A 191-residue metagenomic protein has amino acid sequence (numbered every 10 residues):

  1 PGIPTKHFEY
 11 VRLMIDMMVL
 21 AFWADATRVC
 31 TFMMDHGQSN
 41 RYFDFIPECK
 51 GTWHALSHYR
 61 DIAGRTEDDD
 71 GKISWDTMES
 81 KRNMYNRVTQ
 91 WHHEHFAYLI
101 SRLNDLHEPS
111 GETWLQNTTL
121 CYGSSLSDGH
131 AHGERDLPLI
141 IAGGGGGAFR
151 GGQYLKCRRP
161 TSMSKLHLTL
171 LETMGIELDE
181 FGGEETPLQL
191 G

Functional and structural regions predicted by a protein language model:
P1-G191: Ligand-binding pockets and gating/stacking loops
